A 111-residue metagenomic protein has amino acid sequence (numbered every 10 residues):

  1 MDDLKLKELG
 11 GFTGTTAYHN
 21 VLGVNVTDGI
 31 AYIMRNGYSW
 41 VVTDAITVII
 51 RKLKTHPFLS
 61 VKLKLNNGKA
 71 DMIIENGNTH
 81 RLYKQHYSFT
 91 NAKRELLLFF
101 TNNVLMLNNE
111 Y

Functional and structural regions predicted by a protein language model:
M1-Y83: N-terminal "domain-start" segment
I73-Y111: Short, compact, well-ordered microdomains
